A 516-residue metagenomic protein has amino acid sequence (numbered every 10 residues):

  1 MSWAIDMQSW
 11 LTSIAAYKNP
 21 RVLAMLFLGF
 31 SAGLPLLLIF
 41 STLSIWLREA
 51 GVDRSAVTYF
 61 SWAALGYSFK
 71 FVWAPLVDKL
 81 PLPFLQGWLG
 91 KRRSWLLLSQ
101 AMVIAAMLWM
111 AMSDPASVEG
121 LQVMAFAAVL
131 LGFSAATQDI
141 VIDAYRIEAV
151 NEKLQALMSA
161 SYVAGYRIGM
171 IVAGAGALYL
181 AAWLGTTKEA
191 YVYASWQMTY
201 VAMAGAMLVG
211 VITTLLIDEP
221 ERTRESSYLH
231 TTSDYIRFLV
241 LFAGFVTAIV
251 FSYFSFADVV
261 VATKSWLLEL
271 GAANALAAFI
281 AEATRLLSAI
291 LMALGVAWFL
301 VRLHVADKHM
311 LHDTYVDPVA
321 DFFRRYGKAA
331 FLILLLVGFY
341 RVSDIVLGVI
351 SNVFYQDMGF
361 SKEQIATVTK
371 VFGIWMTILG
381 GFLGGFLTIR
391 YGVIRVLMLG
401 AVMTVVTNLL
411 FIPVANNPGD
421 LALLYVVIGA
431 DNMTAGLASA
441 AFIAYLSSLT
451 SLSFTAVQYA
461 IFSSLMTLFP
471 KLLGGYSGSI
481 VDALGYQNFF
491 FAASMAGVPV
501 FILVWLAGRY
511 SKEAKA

Functional and structural regions predicted by a protein language model:
S2-N19, A111-A125, E152-L336, V504 (+1 more regions): Intracellular loop-helix junctions on the cytosolic face of multi-pass helical membrane proteins
Q8-Y67, Y253-V261, F331-L336, Y340 (+1 more regions): Helix-loop boundary and gating motifs at the non-cytosolic
K70-W73, S288-W298, V368-Y391, G400 (+1 more regions): Transmembrane alpha-helices of Major Facilitator/SLC transporters
F71-W88, G380-V396, V481-D482: Helix-to-loop junctions at the C-terminal end of transmembrane segments in multipass secondary transporters
L96-V118, V402-G419: C-terminal ends and interior cores of transmembrane alpha-helices in multi-pass membrane transporters/permeases
T137-V150, L437-S451: Intracellular juxtamembrane helix-capping segments at the cytosolic ends of symmetry-related transmembrane helices
R395-F442: C-terminal transmembrane helical hairpin of 12-TM major facilitator-type secondary transporters
L449-A483: A late C-terminal transmembrane helix in Major Facilitator Superfamily
